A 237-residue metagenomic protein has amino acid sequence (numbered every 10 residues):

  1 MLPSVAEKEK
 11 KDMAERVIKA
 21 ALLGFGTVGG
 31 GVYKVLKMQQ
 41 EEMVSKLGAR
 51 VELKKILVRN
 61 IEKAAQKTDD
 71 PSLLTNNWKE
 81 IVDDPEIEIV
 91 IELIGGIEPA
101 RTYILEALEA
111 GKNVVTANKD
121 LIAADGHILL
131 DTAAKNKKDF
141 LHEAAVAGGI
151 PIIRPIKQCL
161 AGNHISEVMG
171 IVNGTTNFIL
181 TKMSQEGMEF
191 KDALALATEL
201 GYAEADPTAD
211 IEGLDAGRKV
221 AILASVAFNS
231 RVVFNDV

Functional and structural regions predicted by a protein language model:
L2-D12: Short, Lys/Arg-enriched N-terminal segments with co-localized hydrophobic residues within the first ~10-30 amino acids
D12-A110: N-terminal glycine-/serine-/threonine-rich beta1-alpha1-beta2 phosphate-ribose binding loop of Rossmann-like
L23, T27, G31, V51 (+9 more regions): Conserved active-site and cofactor/substrate-binding residues in soluble primary-metabolism enzymes
A100-E106, K119-A147, I153-I156: Rossmann-fold NAD(P)-binding glycine/threonine-rich loop
V114-V115: A short hydrophobic/small-residue beta-strand
I152-I165, T176-M188, R218-V232: Oxidoreductase and adenylate-handling cofactor-binding alpha/beta cores
I165-M169, N177-L180, S184, L196 (+1 more regions): Catalytic, metal-anchored helix/loop core of enzyme active sites in primary metabolism
D192-V237: Substrate-binding/catalytic subdomain of NAD(P)-dependent oxidoreductase enzymes
